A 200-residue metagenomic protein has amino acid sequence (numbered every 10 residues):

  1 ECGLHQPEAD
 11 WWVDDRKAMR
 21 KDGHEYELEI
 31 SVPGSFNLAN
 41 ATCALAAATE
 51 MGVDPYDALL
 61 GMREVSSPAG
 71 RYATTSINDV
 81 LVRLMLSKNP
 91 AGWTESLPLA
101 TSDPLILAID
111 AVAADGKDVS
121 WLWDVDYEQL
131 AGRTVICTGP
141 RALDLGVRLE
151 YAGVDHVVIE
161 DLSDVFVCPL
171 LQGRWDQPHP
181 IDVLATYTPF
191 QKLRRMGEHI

Functional and structural regions predicted by a protein language model:
E1-A9, A46-D54, L60-I200: ATP-dependent carboxylate-amine ligase
E1-E29: Extended acidic/charged loop-beta regions that coordinate divalent cations and stabilize anionic phosphate/carboxylate
V13, E25, N40-C43, D164-V167: Low-complexity, compositionally biased segments
D14-R16, S31-P33, A39, T75 (+1 more regions): Surface-exposed loop/turn and secondary-structure junction residues enriched for glycine/proline
G23-E27, N37, Y72, E128: Generic signal for short, ordered secondary-structure residues within or immediately flanking folded domains
E27-S35, V82-R83: A short glycine/serine-rich beta->alpha loop
V32-C43, P68-G70: Short glycine/threonine-rich catalytic loop with a Thr-x-Gly-x-Asp
N37, D54-P55: Helix N-cap / loop-to-helix initiation motif
